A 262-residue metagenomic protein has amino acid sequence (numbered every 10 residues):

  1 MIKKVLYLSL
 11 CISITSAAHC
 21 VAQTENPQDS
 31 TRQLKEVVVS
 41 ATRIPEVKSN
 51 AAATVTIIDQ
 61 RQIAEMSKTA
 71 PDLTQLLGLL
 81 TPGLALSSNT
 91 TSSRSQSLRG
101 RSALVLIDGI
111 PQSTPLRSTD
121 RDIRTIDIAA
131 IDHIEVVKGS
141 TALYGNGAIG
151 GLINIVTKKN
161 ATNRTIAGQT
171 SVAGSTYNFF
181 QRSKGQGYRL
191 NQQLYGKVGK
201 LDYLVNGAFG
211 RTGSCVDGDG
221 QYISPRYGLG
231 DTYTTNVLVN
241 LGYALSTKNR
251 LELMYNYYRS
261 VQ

Functional and structural regions predicted by a protein language model:
M1-P27: Cleavable N-terminal targeting peptides that direct proteins into the secretory/outer-membrane pathway or into
K35, R101, G151, I166 (+2 more regions): Hydrophobic, lipid-facing positions within transmembrane beta-strands of outer-membrane proteins
E36-K68, A103, L152: N-terminal periplasmic "start-of-domain" segments of outer-membrane beta-barrel proteins
T42, G139, V156, S171-S175 (+2 more regions): Outer-membrane beta-barrel pore domains and translocons
T74-T114: Extracytoplasmic beta-strand/coil segments of soluble accessory domains associated with Gram-negative outer-membrane
I110-K138, Q192: Short acidic/polar hinge/loop motifs at secondary-structure boundaries that mediate gating or recognition
I128-Q169: A beta-strand signature from Gram-negative outer-membrane beta-barrel systems, especially the internal plug domain
R182-G213, D217-V261: Transmembrane beta-barrel wall of Gram-negative outer-membrane proteins
